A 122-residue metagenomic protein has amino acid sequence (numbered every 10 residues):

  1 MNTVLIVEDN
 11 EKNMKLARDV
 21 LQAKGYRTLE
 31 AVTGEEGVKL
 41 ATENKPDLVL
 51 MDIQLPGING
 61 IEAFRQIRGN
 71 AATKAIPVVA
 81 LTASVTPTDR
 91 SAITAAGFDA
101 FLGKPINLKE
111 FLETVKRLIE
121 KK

Functional and structural regions predicted by a protein language model:
E8: Conserved acidic carboxylate
K12, T33-E36, N59-R65, E110: Acidic catalytic/metal-coordinating carboxylates
M14, P56-N59, K74, T86 (+1 more regions): The feature encodes the CheY-like receiver
K15-A23: Charged docking surfaces used in two-component/phosphorelay signaling
G25-V32, L40: Short hydrophobic/Thr-rich beta-strand motif most characteristic of the beta2 strand and flanking loop of CheY-like
K39, I61-K74: Short amphipathic alpha-helix used as the core "switch/output" element in two-component signaling
D52, T82: Active-site residues of response regulator receiver
I106-K116: C-terminal output helix
